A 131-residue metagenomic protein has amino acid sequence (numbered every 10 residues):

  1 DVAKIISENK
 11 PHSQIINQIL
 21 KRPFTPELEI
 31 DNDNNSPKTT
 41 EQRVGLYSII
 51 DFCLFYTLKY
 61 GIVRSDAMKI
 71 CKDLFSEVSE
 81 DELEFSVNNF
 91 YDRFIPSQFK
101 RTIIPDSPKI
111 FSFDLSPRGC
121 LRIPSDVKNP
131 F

Functional and structural regions predicted by a protein language model:
D1-F131: ATP/NTP-dependent adenylation/nucleotidyl-transfer catalytic domains that generate, transfer, or process NMP-activated
